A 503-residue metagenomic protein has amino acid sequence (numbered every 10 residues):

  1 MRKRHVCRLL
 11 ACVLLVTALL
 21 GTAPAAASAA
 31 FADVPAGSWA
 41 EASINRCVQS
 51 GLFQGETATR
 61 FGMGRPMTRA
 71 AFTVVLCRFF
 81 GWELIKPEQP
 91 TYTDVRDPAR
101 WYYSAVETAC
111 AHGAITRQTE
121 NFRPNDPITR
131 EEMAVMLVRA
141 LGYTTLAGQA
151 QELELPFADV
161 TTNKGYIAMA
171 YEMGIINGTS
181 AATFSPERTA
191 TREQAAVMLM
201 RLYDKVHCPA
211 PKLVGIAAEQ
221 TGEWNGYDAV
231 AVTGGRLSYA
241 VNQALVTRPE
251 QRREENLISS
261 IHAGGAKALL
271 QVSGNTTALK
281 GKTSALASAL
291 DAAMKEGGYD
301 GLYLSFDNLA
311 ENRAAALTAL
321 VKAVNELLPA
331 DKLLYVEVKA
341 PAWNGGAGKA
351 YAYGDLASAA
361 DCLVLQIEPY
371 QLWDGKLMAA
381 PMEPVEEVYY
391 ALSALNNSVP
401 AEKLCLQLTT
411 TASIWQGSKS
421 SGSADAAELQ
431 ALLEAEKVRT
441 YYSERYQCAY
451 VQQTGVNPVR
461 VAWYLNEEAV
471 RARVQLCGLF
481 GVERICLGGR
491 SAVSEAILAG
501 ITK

Functional and structural regions predicted by a protein language model:
R2, L19-E41, Q49, Q54-Y103 (+4 more regions): Feature responds to low-complexity, polar/acidic, surface-exposed segments characteristic of secreted/exported proteins
A11-G21: Bacterial N-terminal signal peptides
P209-A289: Glycan-recognition patch characteristic of GH18 chitinases/ENGases and related GlcNAc/peptidoglycan-binding proteins
V230, L304, L363, L406 (+1 more regions): Conserved, mostly hydrophobic/aromatic
Y239-R252, E311-L433: Substrate-binding surface in catalytic domains of secreted glycosidases
A287-A316, C362-D374, C486: Active-site groove signature of glycoside hydrolases
K403-R473: Glycan-binding loop/region signatures in secreted carbohydrate-active enzymes
Q453-K503: Extracellular low-complexity, Gly/Ser/Thr-rich intrinsically disordered linkers and protease-sensitive activation/hinge
